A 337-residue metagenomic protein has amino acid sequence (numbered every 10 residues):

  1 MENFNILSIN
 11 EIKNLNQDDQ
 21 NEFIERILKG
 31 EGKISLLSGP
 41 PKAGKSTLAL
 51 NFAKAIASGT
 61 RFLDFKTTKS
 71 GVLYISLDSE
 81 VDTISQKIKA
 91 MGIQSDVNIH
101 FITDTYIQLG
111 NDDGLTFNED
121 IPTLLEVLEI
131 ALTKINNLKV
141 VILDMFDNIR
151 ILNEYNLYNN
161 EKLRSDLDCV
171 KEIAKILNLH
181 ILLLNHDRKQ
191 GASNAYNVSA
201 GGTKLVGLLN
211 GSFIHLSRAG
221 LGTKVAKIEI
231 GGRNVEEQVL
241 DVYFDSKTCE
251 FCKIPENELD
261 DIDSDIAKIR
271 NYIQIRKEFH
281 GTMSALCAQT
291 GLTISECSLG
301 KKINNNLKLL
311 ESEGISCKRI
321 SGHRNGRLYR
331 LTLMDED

Functional and structural regions predicted by a protein language model:
M1-Q94, F101, L286: The Walker A/P-loop phosphate-binding site
L36-L37, K42, T47, E161-E250 (+1 more regions): Phosphate-binding/switch region of NTP-binding enzymes
P40, T67-Y158, S165, S246-K247: Conserved inter-motif catalytic segment of the P-loop NTP-binding fold
F52, T83-A90, V127, D166-C169 (+4 more regions): Alpha-helical scaffold elements adjacent to nucleotide-binding pockets in ATP/GTP-utilizing enzyme cores
S58, L132-T133, K175: Residue-level signal for alpha-helix termini/capping positions
Y74, I84, D144, V170 (+3 more regions): Conserved RecA-like P-loop NTPase ATPase core
G92-V97, L177-L179, L310: Short helix-capping segments at alpha-helix termini
D241-D337: DNA transaction DNA-binding modules
